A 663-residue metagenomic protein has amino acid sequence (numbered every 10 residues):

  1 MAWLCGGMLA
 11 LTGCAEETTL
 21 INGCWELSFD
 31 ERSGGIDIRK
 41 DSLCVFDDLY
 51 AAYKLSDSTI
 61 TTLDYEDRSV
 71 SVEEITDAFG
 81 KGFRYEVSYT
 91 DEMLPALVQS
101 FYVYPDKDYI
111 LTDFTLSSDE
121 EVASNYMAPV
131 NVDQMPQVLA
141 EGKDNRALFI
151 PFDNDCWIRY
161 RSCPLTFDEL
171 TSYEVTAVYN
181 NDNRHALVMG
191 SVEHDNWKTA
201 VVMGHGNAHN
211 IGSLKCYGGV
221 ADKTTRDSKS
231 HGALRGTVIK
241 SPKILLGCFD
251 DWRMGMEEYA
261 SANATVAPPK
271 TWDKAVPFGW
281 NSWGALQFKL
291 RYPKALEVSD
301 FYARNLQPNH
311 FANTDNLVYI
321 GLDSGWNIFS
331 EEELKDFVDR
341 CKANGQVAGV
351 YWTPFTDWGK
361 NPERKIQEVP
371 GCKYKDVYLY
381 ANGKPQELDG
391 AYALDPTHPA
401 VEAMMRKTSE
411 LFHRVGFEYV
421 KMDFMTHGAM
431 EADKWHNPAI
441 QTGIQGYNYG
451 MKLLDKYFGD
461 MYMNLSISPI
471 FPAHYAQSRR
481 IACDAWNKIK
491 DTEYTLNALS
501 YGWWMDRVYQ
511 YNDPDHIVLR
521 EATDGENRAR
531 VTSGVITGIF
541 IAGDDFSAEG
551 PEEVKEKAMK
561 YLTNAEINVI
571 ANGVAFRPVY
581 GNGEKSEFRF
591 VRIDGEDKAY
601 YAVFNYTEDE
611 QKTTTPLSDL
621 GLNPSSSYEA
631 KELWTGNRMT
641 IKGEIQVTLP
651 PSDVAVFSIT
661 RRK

Functional and structural regions predicted by a protein language model:
C5-T18: Bacterial Sec-dependent signal peptides at the C-terminal "C-region" and cleavage site
L20-F311: Carbohydrate-recognition beta-sandwich/jelly-roll modules in extracellular/periplasmic carbohydrate-active proteins
Q134-A147, L620-G636: Solvent-exposed beta-hairpin/edge-strand motifs
A275-A432, G443, L453-Y457, M463: Substrate-binding cleft of carbohydrate-active enzyme catalytic domains
K365-A403, Q445-E552: Glycan-recognition surfaces
V531-Y580: Aromatic- and carboxylate-lined catalytic core of secreted/periplasmic carbohydrate-active enzymes
G534-T537, A542, Y580-N623, S652: Carbohydrate-binding surface patches
I641-K663: C-terminal beta-strand-rich structural cap/linker in extracellular carbohydrate-active enzymes
